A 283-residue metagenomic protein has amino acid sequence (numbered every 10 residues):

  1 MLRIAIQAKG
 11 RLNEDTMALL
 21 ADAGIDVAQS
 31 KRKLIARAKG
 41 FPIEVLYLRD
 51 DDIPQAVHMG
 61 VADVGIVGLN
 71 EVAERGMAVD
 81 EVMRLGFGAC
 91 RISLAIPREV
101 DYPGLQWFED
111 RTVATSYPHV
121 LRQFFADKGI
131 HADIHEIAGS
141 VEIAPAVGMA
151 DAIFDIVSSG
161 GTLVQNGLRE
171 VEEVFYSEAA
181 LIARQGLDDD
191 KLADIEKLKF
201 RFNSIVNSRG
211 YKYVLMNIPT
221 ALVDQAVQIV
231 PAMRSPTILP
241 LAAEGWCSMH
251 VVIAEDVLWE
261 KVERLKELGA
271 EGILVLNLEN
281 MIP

Functional and structural regions predicted by a protein language model:
M1-P42, V67-D80, R84-R91, E99-P283: Small-molecule-sensing regulatory modules
P42-V61: Short, structured active-site "lid" loops
